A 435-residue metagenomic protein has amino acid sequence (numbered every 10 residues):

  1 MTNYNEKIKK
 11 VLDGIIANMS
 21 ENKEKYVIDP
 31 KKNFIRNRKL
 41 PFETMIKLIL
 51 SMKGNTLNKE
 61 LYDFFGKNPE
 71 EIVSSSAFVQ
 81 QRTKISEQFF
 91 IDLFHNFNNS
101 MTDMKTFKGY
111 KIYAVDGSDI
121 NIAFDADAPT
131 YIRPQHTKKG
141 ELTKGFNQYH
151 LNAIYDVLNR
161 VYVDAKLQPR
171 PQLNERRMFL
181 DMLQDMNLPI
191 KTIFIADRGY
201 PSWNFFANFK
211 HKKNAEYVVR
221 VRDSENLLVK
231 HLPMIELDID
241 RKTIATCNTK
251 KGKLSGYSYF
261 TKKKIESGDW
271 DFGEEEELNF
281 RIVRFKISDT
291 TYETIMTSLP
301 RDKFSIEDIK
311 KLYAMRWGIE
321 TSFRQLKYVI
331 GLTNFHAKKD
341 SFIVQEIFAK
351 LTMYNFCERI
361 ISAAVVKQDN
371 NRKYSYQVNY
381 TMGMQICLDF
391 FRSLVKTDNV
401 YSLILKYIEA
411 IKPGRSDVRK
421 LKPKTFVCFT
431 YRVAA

Functional and structural regions predicted by a protein language model:
M1-N55, D63-F64, I72, A77-I85 (+5 more regions): Single, function-defining residue in the core of a domain
F89-M104: Short Lys/Arg-enriched helix C-cap and helix-to-coil transition segments that create basic nucleic-acid-contact patches
K111-Y113: Conserved beta-strand elements of the Class I
I132-K138, K263-G268: Short Pro/Gly-enriched beta-strand edge/turn motifs at strand-loop
